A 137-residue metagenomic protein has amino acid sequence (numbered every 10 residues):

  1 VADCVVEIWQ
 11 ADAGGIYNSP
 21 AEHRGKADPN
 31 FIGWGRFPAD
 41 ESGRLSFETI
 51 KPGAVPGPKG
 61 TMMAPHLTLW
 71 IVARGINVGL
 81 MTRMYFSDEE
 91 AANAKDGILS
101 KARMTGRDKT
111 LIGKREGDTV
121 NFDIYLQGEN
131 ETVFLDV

Functional and structural regions predicted by a protein language model:
V1-V137: Beta-strand-dominated extracellular/periplasmic modules and repeats in secreted or surface-exposed proteins
